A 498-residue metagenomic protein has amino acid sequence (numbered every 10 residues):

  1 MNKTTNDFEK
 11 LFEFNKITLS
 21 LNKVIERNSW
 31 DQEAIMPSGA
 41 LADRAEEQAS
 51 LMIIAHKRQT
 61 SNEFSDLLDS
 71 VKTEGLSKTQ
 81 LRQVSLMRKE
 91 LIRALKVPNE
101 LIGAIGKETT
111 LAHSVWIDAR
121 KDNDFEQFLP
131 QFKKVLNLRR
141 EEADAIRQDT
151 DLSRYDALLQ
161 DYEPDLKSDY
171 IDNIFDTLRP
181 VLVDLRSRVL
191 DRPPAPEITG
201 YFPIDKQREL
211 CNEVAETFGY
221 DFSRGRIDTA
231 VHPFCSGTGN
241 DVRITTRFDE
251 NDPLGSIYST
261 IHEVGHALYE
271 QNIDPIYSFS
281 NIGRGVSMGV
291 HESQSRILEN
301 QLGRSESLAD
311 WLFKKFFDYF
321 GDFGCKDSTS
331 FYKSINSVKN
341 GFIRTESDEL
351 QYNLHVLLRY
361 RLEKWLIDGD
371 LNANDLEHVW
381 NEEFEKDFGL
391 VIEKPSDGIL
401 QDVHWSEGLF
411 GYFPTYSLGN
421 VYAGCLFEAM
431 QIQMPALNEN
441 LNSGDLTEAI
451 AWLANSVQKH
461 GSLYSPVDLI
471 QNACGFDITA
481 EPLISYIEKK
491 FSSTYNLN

Functional and structural regions predicted by a protein language model:
M1-P164, E488-L497: A well-structured
N2-D7, G39, D43, T60 (+2 more regions): C-terminal, non-catalytic "cap/extension" segments appended to globular domains
L11, R147, H262, S295 (+3 more regions): Divalent metal-coordination and catalytic microenvironments
D43, A104, Q131-K134, I174 (+12 more regions): Secondary-structure capping and boundary motifs in well-ordered enzyme cores
I105-G255, F476: Contiguous, non-catalytic segments that form substrate-binding/exosite surfaces or channel walls
R147, G255-D274, E292-R296: Active-site recognition of the HExxH zinc-binding catalytic motif
F175, R179-L182, I204-R208, V214-D228 (+3 more regions): All-alpha helical catalytic cores of prenyl diphosphate-utilizing isoprenoid enzymes
R284-S328: Post-HExxH zinc-binding segment in Zn-dependent metallohydrolases
